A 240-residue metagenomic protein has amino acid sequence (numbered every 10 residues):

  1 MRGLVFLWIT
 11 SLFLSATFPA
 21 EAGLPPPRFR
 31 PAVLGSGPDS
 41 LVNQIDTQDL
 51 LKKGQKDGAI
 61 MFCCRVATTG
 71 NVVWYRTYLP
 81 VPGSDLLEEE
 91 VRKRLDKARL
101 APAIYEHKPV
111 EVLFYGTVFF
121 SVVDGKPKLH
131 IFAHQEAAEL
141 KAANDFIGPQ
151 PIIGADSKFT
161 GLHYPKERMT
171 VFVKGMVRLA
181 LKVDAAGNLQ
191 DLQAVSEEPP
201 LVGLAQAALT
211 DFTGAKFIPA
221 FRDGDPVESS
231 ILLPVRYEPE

Functional and structural regions predicted by a protein language model:
M1-L4: Positively charged n-region of N-terminal signal peptides that target proteins for export
F6-S15: Bacterial N-terminal signal peptides
F18-E240: Charge-biased low-complexity segments
